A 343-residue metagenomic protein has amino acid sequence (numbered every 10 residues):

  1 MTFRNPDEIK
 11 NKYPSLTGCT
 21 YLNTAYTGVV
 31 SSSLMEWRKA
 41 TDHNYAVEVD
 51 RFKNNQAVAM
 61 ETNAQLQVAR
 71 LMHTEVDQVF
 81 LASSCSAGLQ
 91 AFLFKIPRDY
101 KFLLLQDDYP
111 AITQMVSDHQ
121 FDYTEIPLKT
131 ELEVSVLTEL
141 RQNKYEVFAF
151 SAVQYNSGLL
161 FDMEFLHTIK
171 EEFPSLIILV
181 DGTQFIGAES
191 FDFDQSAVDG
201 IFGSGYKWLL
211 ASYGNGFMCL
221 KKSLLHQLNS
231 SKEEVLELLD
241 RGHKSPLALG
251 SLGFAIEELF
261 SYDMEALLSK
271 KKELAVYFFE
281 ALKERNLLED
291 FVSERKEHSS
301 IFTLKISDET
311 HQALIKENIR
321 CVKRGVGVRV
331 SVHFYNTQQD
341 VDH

Functional and structural regions predicted by a protein language model:
T2-N5, I9-N11, K316-H343: PLP-dependent enzyme catalytic core of the Aspartate aminotransferase-like
S15-G18, A25-V58: Glycine-rich phosphate-binding segment of PLP-dependent enzymes
Q56-Y100, P110-I112: Conserved beta-loop-alpha segment that forms the PLP phosphate-binding cup at the N-terminus of a helix
N63-L71, L247-V292: Conserved PLP-dependent catalytic core of the aminotransferase class-I/II
A87, A91-V147, T168: PLP-dependent aminotransferase-like
E131-T183, G187: Active-site phosphate-binding strand-loop segment of PLP-dependent enzymes
S196-S231: Active-site PLP attachment segment
L268, K272-V276, L282-E317, R324 (+1 more regions): Conserved PLP-binding catalytic core of the aspartate aminotransferase-like
